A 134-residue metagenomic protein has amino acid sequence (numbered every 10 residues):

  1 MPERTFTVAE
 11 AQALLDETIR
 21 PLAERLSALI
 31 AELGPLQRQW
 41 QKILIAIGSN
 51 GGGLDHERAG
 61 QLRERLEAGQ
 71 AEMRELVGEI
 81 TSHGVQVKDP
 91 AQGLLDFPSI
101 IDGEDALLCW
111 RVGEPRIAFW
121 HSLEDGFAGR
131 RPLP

Functional and structural regions predicted by a protein language model:
M1-I45: Long, hydrophobic N-terminal alpha-helical segment
R4, V8, D55-R58, L62 (+1 more regions): Generic, low-specificity signal for short hydrophobic/alpha-helical stretches with a mild N-terminal bias, encompassing
Q12, Q37-Q41, Q61, Q70 (+2 more regions): Residue-identity detector for glutamine
L15, L22, D55, A59-L62 (+1 more regions): Amphipathic alpha-helical coiled-coil segments and their boundaries
R20, S27, A31, E64-E67 (+2 more regions): Generic structural signal for well-ordered, non-transmembrane alpha-helical segments in soluble/cytosolic regions
G34-E64: Structured domain cores in non-transmembrane regions
E67-P134: Glycine-rich, aromatic-bearing surface loops/beta-hairpins
